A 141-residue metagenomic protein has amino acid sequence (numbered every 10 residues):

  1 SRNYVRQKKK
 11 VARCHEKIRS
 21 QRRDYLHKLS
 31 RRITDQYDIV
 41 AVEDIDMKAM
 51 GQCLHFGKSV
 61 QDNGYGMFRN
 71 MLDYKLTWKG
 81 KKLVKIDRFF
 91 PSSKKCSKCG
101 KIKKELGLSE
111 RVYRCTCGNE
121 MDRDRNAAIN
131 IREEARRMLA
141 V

Functional and structural regions predicted by a protein language model:
S1-V141: Positively charged, helix-rich recognition surfaces that bind polyanionic ligands
